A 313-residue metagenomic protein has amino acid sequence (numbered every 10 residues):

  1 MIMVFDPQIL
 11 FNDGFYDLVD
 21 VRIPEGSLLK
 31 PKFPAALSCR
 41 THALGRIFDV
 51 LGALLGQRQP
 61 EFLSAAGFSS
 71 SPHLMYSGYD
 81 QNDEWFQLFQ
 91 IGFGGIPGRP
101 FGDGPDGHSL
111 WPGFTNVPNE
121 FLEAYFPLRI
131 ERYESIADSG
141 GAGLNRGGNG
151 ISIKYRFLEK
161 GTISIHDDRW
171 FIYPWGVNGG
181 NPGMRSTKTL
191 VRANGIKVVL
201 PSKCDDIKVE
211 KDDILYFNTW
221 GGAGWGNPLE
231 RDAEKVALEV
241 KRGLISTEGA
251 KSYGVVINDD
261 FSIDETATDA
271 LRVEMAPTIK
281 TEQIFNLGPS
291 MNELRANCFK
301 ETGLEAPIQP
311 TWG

Functional and structural regions predicted by a protein language model:
M1-W312: Glycine/proline-enriched, intrinsically flexible loops and inter-domain linkers
